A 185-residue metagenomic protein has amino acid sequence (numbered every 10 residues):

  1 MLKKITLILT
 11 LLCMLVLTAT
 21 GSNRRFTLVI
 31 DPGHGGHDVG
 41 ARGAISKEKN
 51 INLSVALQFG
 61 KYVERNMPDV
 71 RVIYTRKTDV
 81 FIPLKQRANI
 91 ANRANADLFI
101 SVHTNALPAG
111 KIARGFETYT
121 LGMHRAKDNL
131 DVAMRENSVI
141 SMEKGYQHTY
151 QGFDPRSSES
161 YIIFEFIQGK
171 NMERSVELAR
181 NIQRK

Functional and structural regions predicted by a protein language model:
M1-L2, K85: Generic N-terminal leader/processing signal
K3-T10: Sec-dependent signal peptide recognition, specifically the positively charged N-region followed immediately by
L11-T20: Hydrophobic h-region of N-terminal signal peptides that target proteins for export in Gram-negative bacteria
L17, Q183-K185: Short, intrinsically disordered, charge-balanced linker/junction segments flanking boundaries in proteins
T20-F153, Q168-M172, V176-N181: Catalytic-core regions of hydrolytic enzymes
S158: Exposed acidic/Ser/Thr-rich ligand/metal-binding surfaces
Y161-G169: Short glycine/proline- and acidic residue-enriched helix-loop micro-motifs that form flexible lids or anion-recognition
